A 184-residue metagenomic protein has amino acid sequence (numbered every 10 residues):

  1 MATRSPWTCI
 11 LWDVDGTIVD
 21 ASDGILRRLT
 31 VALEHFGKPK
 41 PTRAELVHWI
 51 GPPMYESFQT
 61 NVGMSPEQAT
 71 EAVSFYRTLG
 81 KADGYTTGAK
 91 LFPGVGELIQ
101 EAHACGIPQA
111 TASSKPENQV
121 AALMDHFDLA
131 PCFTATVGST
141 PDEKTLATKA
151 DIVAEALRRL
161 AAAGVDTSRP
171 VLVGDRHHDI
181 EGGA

Functional and structural regions predicted by a protein language model:
A2-H48, V62: Active-site neighborhood of HAD-like aspartate-dependent phosphohydrolases
T3-S5, A104-I107, R159-T167: Glycine-rich phosphate-binding loop signature in dinucleotide/nucleotide-binding domains
I25, M54, L91, K149: Conserved donor sugar-nucleotide recognition element shared by glycan-biosynthetic enzymes
L29, V95-D125, V137: Substrate-recognition element of Asp-dependent hydrolases with the DxDx(T/V) motif
A32-H35, P53-E67, L123, I152 (+1 more regions): Helix-loop "lid/cap" segments that line or gate small-molecule binding pockets
W49, P53, K90-G94, K115 (+1 more regions): Short beta->alpha linker loops
Q59-Q100, C105: Metal-dependent phosphoesterase signature
E117-V171, H177-A184: Substrate-recognition "cap/lid" segment bordering the active-site pocket of phosphatases
